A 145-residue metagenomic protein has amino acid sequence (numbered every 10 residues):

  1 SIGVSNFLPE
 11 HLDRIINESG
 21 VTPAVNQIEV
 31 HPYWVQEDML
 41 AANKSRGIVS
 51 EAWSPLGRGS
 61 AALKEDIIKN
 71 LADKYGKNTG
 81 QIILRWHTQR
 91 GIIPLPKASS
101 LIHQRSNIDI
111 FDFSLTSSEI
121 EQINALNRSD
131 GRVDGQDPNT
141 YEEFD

Functional and structural regions predicted by a protein language model:
S1-D145: Beta/alpha (TIM)-barrel catalytic core signal, keyed to glycine-rich beta->alpha loops juxtaposed to Asp/Glu that bind
